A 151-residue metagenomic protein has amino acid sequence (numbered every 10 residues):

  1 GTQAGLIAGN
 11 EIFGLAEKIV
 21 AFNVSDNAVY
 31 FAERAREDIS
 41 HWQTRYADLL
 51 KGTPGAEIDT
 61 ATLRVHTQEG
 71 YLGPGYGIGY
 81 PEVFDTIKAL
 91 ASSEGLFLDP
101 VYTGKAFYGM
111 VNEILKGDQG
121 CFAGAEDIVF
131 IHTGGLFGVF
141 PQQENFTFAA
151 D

Functional and structural regions predicted by a protein language model:
G1-D151: PLP-dependent amino-acid enzyme catalytic core
